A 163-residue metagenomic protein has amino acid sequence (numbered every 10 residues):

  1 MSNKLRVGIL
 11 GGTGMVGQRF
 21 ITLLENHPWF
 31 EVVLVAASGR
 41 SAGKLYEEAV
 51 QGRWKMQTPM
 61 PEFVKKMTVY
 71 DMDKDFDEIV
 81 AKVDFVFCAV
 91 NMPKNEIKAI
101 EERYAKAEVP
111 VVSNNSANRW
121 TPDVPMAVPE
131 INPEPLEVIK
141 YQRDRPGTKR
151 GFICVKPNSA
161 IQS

Functional and structural regions predicted by a protein language model:
S2-S163: N-terminal Rossmann-like NAD(P) cofactor-binding subdomain of oxidoreductases, focused on the glycine-rich
